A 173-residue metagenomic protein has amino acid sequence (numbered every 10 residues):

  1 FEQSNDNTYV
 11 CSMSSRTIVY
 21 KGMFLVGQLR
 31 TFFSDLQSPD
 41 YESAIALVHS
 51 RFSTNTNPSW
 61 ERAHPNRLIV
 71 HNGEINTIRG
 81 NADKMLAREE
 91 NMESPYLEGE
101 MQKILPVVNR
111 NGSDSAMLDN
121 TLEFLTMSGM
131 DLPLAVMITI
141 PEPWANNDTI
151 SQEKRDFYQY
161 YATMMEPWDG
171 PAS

Functional and structural regions predicted by a protein language model:
F1-S173: Conserved short alpha-helical segments that host acidic/polar catalytic motifs at enzyme active sites
